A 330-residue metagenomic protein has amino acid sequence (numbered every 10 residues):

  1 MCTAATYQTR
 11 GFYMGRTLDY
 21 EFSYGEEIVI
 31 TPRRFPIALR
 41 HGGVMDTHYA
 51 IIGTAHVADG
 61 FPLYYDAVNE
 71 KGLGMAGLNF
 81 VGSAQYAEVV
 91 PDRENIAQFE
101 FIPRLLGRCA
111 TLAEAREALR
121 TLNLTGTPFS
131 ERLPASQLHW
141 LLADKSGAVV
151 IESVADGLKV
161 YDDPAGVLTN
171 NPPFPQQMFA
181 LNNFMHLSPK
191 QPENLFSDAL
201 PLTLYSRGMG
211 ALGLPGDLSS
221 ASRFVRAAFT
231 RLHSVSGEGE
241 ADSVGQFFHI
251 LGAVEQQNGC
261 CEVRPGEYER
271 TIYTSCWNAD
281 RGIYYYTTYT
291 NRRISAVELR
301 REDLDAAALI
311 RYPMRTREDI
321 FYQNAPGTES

Functional and structural regions predicted by a protein language model:
M1-E94, G126, P313, Q323-T328: A contiguous strand-loop segment
M1-Y13, T127-S130, A135-S136, K145-G147 (+1 more regions): C-terminus-biased signal that marks the final domain/tail of proteins
L18, N79, D144-S146, A155 (+1 more regions): Short, flexible loop/turn elements at secondary-structure junctions
Y20-F22, V81-S83, D156-K159, G166 (+1 more regions): Short, surface-exposed beta-strand-loop junctions and turns on beta-sheet-rich folds
I28, V68, V149-S153, K159 (+1 more regions): Broad, structure-driven detector of short, well-ordered beta-strand segments within folded domains
D92-P128, E240-F248: Proteins synthesized as precursors that undergo proteolytic processing into mature forms
T121-K159: Catalytic cofactor-binding cores of redox enzymes
